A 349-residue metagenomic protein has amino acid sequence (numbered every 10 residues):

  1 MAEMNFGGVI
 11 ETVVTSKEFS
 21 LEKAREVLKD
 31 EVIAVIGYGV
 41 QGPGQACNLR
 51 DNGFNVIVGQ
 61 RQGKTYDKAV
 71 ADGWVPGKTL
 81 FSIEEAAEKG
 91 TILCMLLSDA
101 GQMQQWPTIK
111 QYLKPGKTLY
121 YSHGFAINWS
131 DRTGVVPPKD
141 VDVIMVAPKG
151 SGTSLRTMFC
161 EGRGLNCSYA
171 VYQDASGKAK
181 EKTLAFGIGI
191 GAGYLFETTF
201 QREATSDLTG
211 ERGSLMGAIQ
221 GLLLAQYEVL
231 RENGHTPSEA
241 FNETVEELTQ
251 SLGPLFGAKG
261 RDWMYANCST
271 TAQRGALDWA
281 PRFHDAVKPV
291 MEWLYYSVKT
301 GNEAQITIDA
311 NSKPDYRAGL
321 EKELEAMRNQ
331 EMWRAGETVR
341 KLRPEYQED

Functional and structural regions predicted by a protein language model:
A2-F6, E11-K17, E232-D349: NAD(P)-dependent Rossmann-like dehydrogenase/reductase catalytic/cofactor-binding core
A2-G77: NAD(P)+-binding Rossmann beta1-loop-alpha1 motif at the extreme N-terminus of oxidoreductases
V32-I33, N55-I57, G77-K78, T91-M95 (+5 more regions): Structural motif
Y38-P43, Q62-G63, A100, L119 (+4 more regions): Gly/Ser/Thr-rich loops at beta-strand to alpha-helix junctions that form or flank small-molecule/cofactor-binding
R61, V70-N128, V136-S151: Rossmann-like NAD(P)-binding element
Y66, A86, Q102, P237-F241: Small-residue helix-packing motif on alpha-helices
Y120-R212: Rossmann-fold dinucleotide-binding core
G177-E232, S238-F256: Active-site-proximal catalytic alpha-helix in oxidoreductases
